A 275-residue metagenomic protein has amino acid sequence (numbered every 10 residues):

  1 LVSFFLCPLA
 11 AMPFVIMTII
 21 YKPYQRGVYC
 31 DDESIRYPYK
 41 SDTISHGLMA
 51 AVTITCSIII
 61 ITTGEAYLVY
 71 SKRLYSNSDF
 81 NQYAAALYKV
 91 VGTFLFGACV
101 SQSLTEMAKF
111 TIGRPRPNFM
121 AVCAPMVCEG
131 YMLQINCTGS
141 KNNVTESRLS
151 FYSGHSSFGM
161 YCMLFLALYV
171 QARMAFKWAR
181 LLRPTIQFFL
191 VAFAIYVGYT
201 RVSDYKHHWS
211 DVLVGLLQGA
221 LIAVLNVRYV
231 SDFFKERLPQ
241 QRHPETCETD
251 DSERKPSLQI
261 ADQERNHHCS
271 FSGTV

Functional and structural regions predicted by a protein language model:
L1-K206, L217-L221, V227-F233, A261-V275: Hydrophobic alpha-helical bundle signature of multipass membrane enzymes
P117, G215, L238-R242: Short alpha-helical linear motifs
S210-V214: Non-cytosolic membrane-interface motifs at loop->transmembrane helix junctions
E236-V275: Non-transmembrane, juxtamembrane loop and terminal tail segments of multi-pass eukaryotic membrane proteins
